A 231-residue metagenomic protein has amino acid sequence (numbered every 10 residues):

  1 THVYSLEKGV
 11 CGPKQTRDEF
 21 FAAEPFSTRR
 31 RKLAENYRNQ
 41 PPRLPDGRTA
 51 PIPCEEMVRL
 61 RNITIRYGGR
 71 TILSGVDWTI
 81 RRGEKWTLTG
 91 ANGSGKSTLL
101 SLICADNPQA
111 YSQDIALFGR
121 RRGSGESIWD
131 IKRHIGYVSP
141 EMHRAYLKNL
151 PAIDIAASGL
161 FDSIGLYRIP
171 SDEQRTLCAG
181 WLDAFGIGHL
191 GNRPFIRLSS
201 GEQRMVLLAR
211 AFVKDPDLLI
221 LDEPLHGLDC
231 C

Functional and structural regions predicted by a protein language model:
G9-R38: Conserved beta-strand-loop-alpha-helix hinge in the C-terminal portion of ABC ATPase nucleotide-binding domains
V58, I72-G75: Conserved structural motif at the start of ABC-family nucleotide-binding domains
T89-A91: The feature captures the beta-strand-to-loop junction immediately N-terminal to the Walker
D114-D130: ABC ATPase NBD Q-loop/coupling interface
P140-R197: ABC-family P-loop ATPase nucleotide-binding domains
L208: Hydrophobic anchor residue at the start of the ABC signature
L219-E223: Catalytic Walker B motif of ABC-type/P-loop ATPase nucleotide-binding domains
